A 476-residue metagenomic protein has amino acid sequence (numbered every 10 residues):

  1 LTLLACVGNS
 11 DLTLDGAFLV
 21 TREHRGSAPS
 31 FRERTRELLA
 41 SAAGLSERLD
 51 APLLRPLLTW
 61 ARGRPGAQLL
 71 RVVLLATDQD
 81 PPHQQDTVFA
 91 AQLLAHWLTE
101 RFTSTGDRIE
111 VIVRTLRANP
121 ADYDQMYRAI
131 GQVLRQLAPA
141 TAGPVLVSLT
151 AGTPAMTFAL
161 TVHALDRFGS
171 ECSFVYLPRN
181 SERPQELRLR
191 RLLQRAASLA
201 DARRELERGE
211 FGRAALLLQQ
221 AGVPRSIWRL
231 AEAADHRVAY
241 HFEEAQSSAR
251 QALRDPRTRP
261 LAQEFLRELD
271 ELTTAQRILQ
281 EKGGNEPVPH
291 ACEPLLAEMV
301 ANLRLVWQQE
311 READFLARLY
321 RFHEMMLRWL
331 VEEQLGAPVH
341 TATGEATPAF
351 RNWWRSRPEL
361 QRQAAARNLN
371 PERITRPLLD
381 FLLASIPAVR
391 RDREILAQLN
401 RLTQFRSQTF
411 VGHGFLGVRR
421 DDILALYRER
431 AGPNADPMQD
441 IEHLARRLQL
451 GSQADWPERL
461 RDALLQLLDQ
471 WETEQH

Functional and structural regions predicted by a protein language model:
L1-P144, A155-H476: Long, low-complexity, Lys/Arg-enriched
V147: Conformationally flexible catalytic loops at phosphate/diphosphate-handling active centers
